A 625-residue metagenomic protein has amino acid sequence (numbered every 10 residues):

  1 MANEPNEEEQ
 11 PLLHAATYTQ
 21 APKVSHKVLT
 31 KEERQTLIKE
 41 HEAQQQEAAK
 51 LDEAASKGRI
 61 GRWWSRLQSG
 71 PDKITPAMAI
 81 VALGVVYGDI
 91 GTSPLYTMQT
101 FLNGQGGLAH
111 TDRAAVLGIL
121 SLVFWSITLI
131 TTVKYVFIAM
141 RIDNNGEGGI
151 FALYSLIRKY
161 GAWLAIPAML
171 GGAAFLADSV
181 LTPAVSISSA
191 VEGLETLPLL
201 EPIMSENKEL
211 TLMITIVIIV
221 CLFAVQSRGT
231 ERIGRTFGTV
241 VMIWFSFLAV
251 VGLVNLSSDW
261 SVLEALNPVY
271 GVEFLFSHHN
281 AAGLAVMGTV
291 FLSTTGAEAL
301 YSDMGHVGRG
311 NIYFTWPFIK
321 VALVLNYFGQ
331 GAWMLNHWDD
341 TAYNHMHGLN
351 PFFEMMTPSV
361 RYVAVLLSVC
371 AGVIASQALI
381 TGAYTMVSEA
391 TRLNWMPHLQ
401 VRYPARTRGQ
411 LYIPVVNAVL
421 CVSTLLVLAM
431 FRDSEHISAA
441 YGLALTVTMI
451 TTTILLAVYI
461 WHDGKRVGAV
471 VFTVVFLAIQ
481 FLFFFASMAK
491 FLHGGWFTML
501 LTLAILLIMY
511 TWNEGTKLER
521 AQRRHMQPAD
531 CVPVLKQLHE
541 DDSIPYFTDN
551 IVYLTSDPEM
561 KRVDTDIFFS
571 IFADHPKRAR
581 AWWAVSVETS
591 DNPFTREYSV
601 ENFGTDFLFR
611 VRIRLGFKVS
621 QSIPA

Functional and structural regions predicted by a protein language model:
A2-A625: The structured alpha-helical core of multi-pass membrane proteins
